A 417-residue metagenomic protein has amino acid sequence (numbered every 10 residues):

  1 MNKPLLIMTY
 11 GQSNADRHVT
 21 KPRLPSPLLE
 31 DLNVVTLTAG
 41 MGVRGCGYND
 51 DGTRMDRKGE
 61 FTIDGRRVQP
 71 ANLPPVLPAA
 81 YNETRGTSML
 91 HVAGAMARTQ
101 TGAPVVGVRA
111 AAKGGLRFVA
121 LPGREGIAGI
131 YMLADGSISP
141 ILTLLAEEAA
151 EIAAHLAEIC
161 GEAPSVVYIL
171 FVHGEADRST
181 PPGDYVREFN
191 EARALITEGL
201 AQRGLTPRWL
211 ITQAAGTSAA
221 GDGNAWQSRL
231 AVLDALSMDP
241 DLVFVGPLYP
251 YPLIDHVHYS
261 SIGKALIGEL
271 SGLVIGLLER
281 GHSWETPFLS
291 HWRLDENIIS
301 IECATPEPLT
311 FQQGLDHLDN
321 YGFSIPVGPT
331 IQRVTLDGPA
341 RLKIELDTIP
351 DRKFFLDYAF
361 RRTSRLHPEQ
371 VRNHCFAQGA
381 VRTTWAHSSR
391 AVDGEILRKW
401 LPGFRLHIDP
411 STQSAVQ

Functional and structural regions predicted by a protein language model:
M1-Q417: Cell-envelope and extracellular/periplasmic
